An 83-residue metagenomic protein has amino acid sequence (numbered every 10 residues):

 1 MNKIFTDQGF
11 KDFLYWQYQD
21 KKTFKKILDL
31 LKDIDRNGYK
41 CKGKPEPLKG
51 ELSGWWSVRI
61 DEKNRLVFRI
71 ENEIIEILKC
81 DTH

Functional and structural regions predicted by a protein language model:
N2-I4, K11-K25, W56-R65, R69-H83: Enriched for short, Lys/Arg-rich terminal
G9-F10, K44: A short alpha-helix capping/helix-coil boundary motif
W16, L31-I34: Alpha-helix boundary/capping residues
F24-K32: PIN-domain endoribonuclease scaffold, especially VapC-family toxins
D33-V58: A short, surface-exposed loop/turn module that caps and links secondary-structure elements
